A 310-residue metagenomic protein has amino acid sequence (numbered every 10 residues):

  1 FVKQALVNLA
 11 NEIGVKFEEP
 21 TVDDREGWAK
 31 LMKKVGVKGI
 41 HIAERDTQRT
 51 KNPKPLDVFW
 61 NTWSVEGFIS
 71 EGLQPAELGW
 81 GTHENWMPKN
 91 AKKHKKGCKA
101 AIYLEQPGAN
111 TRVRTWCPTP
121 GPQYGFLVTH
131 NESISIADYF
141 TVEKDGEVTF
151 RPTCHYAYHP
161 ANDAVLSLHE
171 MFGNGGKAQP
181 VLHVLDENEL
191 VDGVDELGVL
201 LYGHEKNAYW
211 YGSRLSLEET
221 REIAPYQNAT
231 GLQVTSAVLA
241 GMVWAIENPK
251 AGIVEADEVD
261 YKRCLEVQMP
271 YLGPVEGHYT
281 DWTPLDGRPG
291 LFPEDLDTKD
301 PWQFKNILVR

Functional and structural regions predicted by a protein language model:
F1-Q4: Domain-scale recognition of functional cores that engage charged ligands
N8-R310: C-terminal catalytic/substrate-binding lobe primarily of soluble NAD(P)-dependent oxidoreductases
